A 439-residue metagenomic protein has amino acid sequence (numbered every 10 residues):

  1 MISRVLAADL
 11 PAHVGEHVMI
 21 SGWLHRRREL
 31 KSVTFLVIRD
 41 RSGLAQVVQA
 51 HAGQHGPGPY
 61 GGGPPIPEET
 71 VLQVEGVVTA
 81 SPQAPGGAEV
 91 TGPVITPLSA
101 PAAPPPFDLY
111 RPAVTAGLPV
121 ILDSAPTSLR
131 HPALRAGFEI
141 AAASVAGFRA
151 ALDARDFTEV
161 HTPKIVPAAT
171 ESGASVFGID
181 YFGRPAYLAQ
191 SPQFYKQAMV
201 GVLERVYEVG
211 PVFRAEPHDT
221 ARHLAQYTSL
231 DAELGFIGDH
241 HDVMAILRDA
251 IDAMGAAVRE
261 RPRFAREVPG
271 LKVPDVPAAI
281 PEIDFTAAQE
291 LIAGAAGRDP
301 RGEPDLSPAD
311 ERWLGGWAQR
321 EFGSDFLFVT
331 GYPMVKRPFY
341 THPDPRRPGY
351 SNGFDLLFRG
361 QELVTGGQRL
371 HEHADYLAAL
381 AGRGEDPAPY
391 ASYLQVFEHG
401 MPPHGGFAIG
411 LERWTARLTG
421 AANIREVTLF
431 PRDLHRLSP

Functional and structural regions predicted by a protein language model:
I2-G235, A416: Class II aminoacyl-tRNA synthetase-like tRNA-binding/catalytic domains
R28, A80-P82, S99, F148-A151 (+8 more regions): A generic secondary-structure signal for well-formed alpha-helical elements
F35, T115, L122, P126 (+16 more regions): Alpha-helix initiation and N-capping motif
A136-I140, Y187, G235, D239-I246 (+5 more regions): Catalytic cores of large soluble enzymes that bind and process phosphate-bearing ligands
A141, V145, R149, D153 (+3 more regions): Hydrophobic face of alpha-helices
T170-S175, D249-R359, G382-Q395, H399-G400: Metal-assisted phosphate- and nucleotidyl-transfer catalytic regions
L203, G238-R259: His/Asp/Glu-rich mid-to-C-terminal helical/loop segments that flank catalytic regions of hydrolases
E204-P211, L224-D239, S324-P439: TRNA-recognition modules of translation machinery and tRNA-sensing kinases, especially anticodon-binding
